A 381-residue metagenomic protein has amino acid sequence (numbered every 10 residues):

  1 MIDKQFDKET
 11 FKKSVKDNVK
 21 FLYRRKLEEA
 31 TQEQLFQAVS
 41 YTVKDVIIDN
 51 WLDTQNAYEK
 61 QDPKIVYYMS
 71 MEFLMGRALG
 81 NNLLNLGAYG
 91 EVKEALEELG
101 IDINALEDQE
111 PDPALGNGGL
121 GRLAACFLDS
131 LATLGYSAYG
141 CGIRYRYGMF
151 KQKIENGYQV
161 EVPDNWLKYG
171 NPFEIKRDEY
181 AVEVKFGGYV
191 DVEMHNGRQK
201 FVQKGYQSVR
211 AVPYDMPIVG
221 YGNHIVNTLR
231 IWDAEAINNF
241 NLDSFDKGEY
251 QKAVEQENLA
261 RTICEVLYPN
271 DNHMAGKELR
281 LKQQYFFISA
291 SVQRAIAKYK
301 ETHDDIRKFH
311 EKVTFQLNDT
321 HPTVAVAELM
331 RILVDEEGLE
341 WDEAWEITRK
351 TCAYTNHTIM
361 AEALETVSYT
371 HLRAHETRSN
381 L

Functional and structural regions predicted by a protein language model:
I2-Q61, I65-V66, R77-L83: Extended, charge-enriched "interface" segments that sit outside catalytic cores
I65-I101, N223-T314: Function-dense linear segments that define catalytic or interfacial modules in macromolecule-processing proteins
N85-A125: Well-ordered mid-protein domain cores that form the structural environment of catalytic cofactors
L128-D129, T133-K151, W341-M360: Glycine-rich phosphate/pyrophosphate-binding loops and their adjacent beta-strand/loop elements at enzyme active sites
G148-N223: Extended, Lys/Arg-enriched charged tracts that mediate electrostatic binding to polyanionic substrates
S289-I296, E328-E337: Alpha-helical support elements that line or immediately flank enzyme active sites and cofactor-binding pockets
Q316-E328, T351-T355: Core structural elements
T370-T377: Conserved small/polar residues in nucleotide/adenosyl-binding loops
